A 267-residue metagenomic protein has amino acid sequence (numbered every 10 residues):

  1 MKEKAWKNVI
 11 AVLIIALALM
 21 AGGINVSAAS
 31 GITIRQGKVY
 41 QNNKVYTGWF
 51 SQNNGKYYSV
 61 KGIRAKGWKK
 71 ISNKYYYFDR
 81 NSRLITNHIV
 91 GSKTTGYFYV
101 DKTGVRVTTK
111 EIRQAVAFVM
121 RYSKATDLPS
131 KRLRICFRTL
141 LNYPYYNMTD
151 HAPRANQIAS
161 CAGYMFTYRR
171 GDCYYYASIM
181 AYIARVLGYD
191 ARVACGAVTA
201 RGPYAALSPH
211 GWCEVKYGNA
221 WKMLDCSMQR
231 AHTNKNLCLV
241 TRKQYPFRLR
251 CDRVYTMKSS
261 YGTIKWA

Functional and structural regions predicted by a protein language model:
K4-A117, H151-A152, G202-E214, G218 (+2 more regions): Extracellular adhesion/carbohydrate-binding repeat motifs centered on closely spaced tryptophans
S30-T33, R138, I179, V186: Charged/polar positions on well-ordered alpha helices
E111-M165: Secondary-structure boundary elements
R132, C136, R169-A184: Active-site nucleophilic cysteine motif
S178-Y245: Hydrophobic/aromatic-rich core segments of domains that either
L239-A267: Low-complexity, Gly/Ser/Thr/Pro-rich intrinsically disordered linker/tail segments
